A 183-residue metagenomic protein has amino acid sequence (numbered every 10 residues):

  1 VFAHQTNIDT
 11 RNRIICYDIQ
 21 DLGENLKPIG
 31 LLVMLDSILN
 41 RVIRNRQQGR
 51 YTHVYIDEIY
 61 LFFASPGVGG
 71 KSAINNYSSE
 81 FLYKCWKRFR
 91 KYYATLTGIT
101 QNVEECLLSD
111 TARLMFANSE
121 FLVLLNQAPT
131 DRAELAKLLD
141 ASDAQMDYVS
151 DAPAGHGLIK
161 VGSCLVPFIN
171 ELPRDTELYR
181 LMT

Functional and structural regions predicted by a protein language model:
V1-A94, L107-D110, Y148-A152, G157-S163: P-loop NTPase motor domains
K71, E104-T183: P-loop NTPase motor core of the ASCE superfamily
T100-Q101: H-loop/switch region of ABC-family ATPase nucleotide-binding domains
